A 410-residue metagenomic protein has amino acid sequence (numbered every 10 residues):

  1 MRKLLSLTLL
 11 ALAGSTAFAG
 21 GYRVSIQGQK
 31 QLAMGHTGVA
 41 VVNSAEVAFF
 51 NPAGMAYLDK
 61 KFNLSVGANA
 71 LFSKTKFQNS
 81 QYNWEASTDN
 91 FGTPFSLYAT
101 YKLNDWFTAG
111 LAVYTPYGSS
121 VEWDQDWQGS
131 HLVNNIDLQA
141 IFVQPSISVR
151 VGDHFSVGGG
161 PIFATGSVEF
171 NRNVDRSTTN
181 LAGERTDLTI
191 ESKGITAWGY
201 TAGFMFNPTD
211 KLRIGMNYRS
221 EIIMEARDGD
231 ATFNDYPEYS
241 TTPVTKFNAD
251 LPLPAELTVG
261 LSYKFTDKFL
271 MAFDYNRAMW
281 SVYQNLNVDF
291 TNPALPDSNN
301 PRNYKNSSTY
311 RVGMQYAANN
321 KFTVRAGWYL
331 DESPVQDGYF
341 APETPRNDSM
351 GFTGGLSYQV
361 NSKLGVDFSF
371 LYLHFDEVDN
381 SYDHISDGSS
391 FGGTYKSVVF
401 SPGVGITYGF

Functional and structural regions predicted by a protein language model:
M1-L4: Positively charged n-region of N-terminal signal peptides that target proteins for export
T8-G14: Bacterial N-terminal signal peptides
S15-A19: Sec/Tat signal peptide C-region and signal peptidase I cleavage site
G20-V39, K60, F77-W84, F91-F410: Outer-membrane beta-barrel porins/channels
K30, S44-F50, F95: Short N-terminal amphipathic alpha-helix/helix-capping patch enriched in small hydrophobics with frequent Ser/Thr
A40, A70-K74: Active-site/binding-pocket entry motifs
A45-L71: N-terminal, post-signal-peptide region of Sec/Tat-exported proteins
